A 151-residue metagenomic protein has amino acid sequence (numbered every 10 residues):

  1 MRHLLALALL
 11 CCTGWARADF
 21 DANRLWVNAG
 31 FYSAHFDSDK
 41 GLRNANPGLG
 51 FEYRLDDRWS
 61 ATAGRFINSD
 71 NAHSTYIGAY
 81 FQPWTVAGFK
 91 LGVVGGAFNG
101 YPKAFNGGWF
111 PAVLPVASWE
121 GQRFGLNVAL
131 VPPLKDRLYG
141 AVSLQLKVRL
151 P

Functional and structural regions predicted by a protein language model:
M1-L7: Sec-dependent signal peptide recognition, specifically the positively charged N-region followed immediately by
C11-A16: N-terminal signal peptide c-region/cleavage motif recognized by signal peptidases
R17-I67, T75: Short glycine/proline- and aromatic-enriched beta-strand/turn motifs that initiate or cap beta-hairpins
D19-D21, E120-P151: Predominantly the C-terminal beta-signal and adjacent terminal strand-loop region of outer-membrane beta-barrel
L25, D57-A61, A87-F89, W119-V128: Repeated loop/turn-to-beta-strand initiation elements of outer-membrane beta-barrel proteins
A29, L49-Y53, A63, I77-P83 (+3 more regions): Residues on the lipid-exposed face of transmembrane beta-strands in outer-membrane beta-barrel proteins
A29-S33, A63-R65, V93-A97, V128-P132: Transmembrane beta-barrel strands of outer-membrane/channel proteins
F36-N44, F66-T75, T85, N99-F110 (+1 more regions): Solvent-exposed loop/turn segments connecting transmembrane beta-strands in outer-membrane beta-barrel proteins
